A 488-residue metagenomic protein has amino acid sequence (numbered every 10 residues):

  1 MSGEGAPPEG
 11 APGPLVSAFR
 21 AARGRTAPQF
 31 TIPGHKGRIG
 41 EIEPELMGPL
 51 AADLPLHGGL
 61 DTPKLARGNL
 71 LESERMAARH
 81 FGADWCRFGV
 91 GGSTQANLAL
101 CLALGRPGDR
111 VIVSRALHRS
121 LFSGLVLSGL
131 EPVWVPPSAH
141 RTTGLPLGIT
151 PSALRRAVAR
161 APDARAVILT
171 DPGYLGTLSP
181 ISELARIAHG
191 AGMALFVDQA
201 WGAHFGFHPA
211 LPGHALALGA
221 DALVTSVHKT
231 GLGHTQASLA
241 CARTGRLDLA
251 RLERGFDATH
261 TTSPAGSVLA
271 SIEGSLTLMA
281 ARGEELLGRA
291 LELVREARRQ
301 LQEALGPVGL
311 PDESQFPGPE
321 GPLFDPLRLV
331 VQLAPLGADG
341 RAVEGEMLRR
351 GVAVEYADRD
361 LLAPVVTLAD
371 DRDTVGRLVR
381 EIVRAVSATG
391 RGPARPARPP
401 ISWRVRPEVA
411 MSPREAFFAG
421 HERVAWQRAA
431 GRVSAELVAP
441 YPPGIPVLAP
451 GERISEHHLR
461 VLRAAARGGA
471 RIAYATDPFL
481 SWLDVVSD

Functional and structural regions predicted by a protein language model:
M1-G68, P442-P443: N-terminal "arm"/small-domain region of PLP-dependent enzymes with the aminotransferase-like
G5, P12-A18, H80-A83, S93-S314: Conserved PLP-enzyme active-site core in the AAT-like
P49-S93: Conserved N-terminal alpha-helix of the aminotransferase class I/II PLP-enzyme fold
F88, W134-P136, T225, Y356 (+1 more regions): Structural signal for conserved beta-strand scaffold positions within catalytic alpha/beta enzyme cores
G173, L278, P335-L336, L368-R372: A generic structural motif
L249-E253, S271-A280, P322-L327, Y356-L362 (+2 more regions): Short acidic (Asp/Glu) and glycine-rich catalytic loops that position anionic groups and cofactors
E285-L368, G390-P407: Conserved small-domain helix->loop->beta segment predominantly found in fold-type I
E346-R350, E355-D488: PLP-dependent enzyme catalytic core of the Aspartate aminotransferase-like
